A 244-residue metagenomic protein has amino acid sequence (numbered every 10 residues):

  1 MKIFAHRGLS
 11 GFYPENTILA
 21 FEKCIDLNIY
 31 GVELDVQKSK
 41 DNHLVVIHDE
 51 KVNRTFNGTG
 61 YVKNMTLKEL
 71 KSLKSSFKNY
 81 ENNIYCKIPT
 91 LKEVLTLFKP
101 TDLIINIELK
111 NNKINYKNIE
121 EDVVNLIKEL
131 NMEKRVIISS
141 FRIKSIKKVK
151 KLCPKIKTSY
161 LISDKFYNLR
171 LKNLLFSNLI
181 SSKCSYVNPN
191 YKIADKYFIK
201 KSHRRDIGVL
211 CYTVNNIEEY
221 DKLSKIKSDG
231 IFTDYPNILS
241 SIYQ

Functional and structural regions predicted by a protein language model:
M1-Q244: Phosphate-group recognition and catalysis centered on beta-loop-alpha active-site segments
